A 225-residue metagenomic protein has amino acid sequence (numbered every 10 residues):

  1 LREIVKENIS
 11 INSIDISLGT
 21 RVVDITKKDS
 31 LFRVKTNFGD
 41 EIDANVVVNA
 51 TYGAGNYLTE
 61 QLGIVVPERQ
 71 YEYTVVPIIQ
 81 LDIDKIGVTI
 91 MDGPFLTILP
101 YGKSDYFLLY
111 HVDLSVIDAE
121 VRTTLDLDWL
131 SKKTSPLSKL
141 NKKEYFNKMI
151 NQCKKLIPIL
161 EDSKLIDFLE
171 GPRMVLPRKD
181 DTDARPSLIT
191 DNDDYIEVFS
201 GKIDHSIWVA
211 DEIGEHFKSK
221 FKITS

Functional and structural regions predicted by a protein language model:
L1-V46, A50-E60, S206-H216: Helical element adjacent to the flavin cofactor pocket in flavoenzyme catalytic cores
D24, G87-V88, T97-L99, S187-L188: Short, surface-exposed charged micro-motifs
D29-R33, S104-L108, D193-Y195: A generic structural signal for beta-strand entry/edge sites
E41-I90, Y101-F107, I223-T224: Central helical "cap/lid" subdomain
N49, T97-L99, F107-H111, E197-V198: Short hydrophobic-aromatic micro-motifs
D92-P94, G102-S104, V112-V116: Glycine-rich beta-alpha junction loops
I98, S115-P172: Flavin-binding catalytic cores
N147-S225: C-terminal catalytic lobe of FAD-dependent flavoproteins
